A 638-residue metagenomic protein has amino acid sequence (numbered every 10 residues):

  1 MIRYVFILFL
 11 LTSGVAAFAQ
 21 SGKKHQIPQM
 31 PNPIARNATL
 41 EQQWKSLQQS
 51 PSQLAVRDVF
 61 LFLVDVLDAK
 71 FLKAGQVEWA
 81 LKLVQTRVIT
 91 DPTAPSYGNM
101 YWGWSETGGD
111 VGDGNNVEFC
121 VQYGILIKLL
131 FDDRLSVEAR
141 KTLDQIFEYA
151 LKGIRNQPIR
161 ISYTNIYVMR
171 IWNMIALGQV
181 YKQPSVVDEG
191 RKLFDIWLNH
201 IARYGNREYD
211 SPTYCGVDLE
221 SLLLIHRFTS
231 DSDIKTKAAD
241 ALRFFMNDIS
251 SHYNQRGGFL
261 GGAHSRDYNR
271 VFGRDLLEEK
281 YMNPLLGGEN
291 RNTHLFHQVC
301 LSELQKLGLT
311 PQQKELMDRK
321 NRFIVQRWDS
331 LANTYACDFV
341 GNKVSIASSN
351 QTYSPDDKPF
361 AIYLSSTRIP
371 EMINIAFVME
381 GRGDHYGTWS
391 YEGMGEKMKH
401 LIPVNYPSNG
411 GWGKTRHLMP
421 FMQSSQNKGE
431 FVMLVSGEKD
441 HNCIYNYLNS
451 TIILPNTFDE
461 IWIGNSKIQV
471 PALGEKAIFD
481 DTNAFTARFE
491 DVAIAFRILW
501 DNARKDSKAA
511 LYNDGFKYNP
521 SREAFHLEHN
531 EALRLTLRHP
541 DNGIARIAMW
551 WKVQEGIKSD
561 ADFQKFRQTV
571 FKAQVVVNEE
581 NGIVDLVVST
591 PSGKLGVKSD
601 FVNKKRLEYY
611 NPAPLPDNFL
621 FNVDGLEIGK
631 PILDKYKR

Functional and structural regions predicted by a protein language model:
M1-G22: Bacterial Sec-dependent N-terminal signal peptides
A19-P51, I628, D634-R638: Mature N-terminal, pre-catalytic/accessory segment of carbohydrate-active enzymes
T39-S46, N342-S349, K414-H417: Charged, amphipathic alpha-helical segments
P51-T229: Aromatic-lined, polymer-binding surfaces characteristic of secreted/periplasmic polysaccharide-degrading enzymes
S232-S348: Carbohydrate-active enzyme catalytic cores, enriched for enzymes that act on polyanionic acidic polysaccharides
Q313-P403: Non-catalytic interaction/regulatory modules that flank or connect domains
G387-R638: Extended repeat-based interaction scaffolds and adjacent low-complexity, acidic/S/T/P-biased segments that form broad
